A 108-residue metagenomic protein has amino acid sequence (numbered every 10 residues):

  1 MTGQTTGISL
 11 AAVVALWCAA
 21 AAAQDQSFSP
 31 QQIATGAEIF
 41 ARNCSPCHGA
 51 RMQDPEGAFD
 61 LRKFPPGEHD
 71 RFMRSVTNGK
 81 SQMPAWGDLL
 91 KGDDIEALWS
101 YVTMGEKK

Functional and structural regions predicted by a protein language model:
M1-A11: Bacterial N-terminal signal peptides that target proteins for export
C18-A20: N-terminal signal peptide c-region/cleavage motif recognized by signal peptidases
A22-P30: Cleaved targeting-peptide boundary
P30-A37, G49-K80: Gly/Gly-Pro-rich "capping" loops immediately C-terminal to redox-active cysteine motifs in periplasmic/lumenal
C44-C47: Short cysteine clusters
P55-K63, T77-K108: Axial heme c-ligation environment in periplasmic c-type cytochrome domains
